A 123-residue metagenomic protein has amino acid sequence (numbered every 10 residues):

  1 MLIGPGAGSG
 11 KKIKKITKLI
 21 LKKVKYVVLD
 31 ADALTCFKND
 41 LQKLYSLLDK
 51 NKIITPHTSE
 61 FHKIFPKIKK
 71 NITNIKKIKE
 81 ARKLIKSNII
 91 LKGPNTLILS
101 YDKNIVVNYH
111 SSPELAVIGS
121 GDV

Functional and structural regions predicted by a protein language model:
M1-H110: Glycine-rich phosphate/dinucleotide-binding loop and adjoining beta-alpha-beta core of small-molecule
S112-V123: Short glycine/threonine-rich catalytic loop with a Thr-x-Gly-x-Asp
